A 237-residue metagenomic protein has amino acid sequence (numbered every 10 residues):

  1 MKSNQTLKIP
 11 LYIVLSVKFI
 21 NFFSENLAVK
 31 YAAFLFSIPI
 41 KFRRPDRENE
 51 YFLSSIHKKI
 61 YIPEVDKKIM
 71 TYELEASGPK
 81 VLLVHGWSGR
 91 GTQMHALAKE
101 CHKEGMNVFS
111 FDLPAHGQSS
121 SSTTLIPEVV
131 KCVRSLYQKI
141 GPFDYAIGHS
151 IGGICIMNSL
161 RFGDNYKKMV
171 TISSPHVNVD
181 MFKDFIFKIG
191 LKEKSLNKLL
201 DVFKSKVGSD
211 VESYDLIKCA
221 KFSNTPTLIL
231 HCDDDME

Functional and structural regions predicted by a protein language model:
S3-Y61: An N-terminal hydrophobic leader/cap segment in hydrolases
I69-P79: Short beta-strand-to-loop junctions in surface cap/lid or active-site-entrance loops
G78, G86-G89: Active-site glycine-rich loops that stabilize anionic/oxyanionic intermediates across multiple enzyme folds
G91, A98-S120: Conserved alpha/beta-hydrolase
S121-Y145: Alpha/beta-hydrolase active-site loop
I147-I156: Gly/Ala-rich beta-loop-alpha elbow adjacent to hydrolase catalytic centers
R161-S209: Hydrolase active-site cap/lid region
F222-N224, I229-D235: Short beta-strand/loop motif that positions the catalytic acidic residue of the alpha/beta-hydrolase fold
